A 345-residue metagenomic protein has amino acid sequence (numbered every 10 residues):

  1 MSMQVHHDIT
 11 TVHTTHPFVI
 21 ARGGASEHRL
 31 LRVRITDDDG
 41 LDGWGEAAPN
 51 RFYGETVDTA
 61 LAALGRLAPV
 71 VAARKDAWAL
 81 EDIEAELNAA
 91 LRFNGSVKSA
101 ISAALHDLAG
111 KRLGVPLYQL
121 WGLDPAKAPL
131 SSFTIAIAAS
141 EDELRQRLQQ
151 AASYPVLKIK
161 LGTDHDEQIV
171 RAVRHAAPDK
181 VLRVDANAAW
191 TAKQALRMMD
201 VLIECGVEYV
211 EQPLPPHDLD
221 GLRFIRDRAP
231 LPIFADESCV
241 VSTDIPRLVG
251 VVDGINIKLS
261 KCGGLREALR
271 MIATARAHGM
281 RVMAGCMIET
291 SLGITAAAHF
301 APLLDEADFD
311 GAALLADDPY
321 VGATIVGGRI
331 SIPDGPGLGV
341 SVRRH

Functional and structural regions predicted by a protein language model:
M1-L182, N187-L196, D200-E204, R228 (+1 more regions): N-terminal capping/lid subdomain adjacent to the active-site entrance of alpha/beta enzymes
A109-R112, H299-L303: Alpha-helix C-terminal capping segments
I159, D164-I294, A301, A316-G328: Catalytic core of soluble alpha/beta enzymes
L304-D308: Short helix/strand-capping turn motifs
A312: Active-site cofactor/co-catalyst pockets and adjacent glycine-rich loops in catalytic enzymes
